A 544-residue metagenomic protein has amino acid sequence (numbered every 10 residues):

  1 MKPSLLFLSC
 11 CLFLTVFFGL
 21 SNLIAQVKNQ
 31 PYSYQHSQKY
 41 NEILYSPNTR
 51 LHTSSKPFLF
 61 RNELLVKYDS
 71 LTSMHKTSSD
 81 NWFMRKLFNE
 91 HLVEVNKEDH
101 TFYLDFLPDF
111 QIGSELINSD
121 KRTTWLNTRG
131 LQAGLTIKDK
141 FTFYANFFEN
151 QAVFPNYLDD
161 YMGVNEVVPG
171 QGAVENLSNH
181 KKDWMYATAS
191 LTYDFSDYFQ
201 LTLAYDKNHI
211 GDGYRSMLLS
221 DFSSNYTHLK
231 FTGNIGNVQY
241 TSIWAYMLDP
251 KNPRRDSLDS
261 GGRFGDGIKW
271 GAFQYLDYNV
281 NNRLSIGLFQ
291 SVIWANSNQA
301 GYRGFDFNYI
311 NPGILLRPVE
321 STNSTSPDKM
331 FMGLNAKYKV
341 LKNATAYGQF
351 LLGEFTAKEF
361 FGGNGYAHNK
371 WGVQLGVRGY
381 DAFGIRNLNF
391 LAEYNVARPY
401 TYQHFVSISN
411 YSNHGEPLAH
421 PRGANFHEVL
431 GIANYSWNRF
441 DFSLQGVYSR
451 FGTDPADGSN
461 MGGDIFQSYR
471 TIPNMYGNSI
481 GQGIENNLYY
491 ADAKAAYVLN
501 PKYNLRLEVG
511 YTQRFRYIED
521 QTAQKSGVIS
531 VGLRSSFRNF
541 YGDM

Functional and structural regions predicted by a protein language model:
M1, L14, M247-P250, S449-G452: Short regulatory "switch" loops immediately downstream of catalytic or recognition motifs within protein catalytic
M1-Q30: Bacterial Sec-dependent N-terminal signal peptides
P3, W184, N279, L284-M544: Exposed, low-structure sequence patches enriched in small/polar residues
L14, N22-A25, D105, N146 (+3 more regions): Residue-level marker of intrinsically disordered, low-complexity segments enriched for small/polar residues
V27-N298, G362-W371, R378-V396, T401-H404 (+2 more regions): Outer-membrane beta-barrel channel domains
